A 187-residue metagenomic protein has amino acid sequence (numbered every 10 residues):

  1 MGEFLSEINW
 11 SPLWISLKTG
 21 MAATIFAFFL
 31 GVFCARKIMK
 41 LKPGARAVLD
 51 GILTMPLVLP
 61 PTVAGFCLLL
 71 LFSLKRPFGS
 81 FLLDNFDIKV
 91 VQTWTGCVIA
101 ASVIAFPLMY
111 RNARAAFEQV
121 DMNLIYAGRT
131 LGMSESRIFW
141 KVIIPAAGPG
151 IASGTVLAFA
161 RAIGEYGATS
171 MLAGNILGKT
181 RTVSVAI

Functional and structural regions predicted by a protein language model:
G2, E7-E118, V142-G167, M171: Membrane-water interface segments at the C-terminal ends of transmembrane alpha-helices in multi-pass inner-membrane
L69-L70, A168-I187: Glycine-rich helix-loop "coupling/hinge" segments at transmembrane-helix boundaries in multipass transporters
P107, S136-R137: Key DNA-contact positions within bacterial/archaeal DNA-binding proteins
R114-I125, E135: Membrane-helix/interface signature in polytopic inner-membrane proteins
G128: The alpha-helix within a helix-turn-helix
L131-G132, P145: Glycine/proline-centered hinge or cleavage motifs at structural transition points of membrane proteins
M133-S134, K141: Basic (Lys/Arg-enriched) interaction patch that binds polyanionic ligands
